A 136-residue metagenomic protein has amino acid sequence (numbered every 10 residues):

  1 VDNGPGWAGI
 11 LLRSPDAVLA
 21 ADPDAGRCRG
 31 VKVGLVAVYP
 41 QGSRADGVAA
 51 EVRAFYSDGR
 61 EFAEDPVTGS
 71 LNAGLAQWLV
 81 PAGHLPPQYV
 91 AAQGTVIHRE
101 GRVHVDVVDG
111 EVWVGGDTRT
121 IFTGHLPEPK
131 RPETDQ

Functional and structural regions predicted by a protein language model:
V1-Q136: Active-site proximal loop and beta-alpha junction motif in alpha/beta enzyme cores
